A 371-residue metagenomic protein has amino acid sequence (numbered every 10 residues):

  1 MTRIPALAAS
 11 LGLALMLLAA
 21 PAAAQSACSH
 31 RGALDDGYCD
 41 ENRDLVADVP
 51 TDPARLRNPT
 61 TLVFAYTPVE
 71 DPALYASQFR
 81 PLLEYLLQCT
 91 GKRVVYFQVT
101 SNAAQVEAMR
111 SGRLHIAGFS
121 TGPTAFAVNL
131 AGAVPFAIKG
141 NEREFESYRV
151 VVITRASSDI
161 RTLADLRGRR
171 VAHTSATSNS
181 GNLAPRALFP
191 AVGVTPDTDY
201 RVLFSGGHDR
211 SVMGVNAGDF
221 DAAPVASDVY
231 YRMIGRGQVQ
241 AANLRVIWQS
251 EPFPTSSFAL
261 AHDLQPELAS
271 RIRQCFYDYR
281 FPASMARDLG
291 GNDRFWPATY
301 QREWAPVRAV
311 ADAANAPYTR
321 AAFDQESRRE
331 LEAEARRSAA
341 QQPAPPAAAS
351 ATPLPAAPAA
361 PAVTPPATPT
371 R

Functional and structural regions predicted by a protein language model:
A8-A19: Bacterial N-terminal signal peptides
L18-A104, A286-R371: N-terminal hydrophobic or amphipathic helices and topogenic motifs
F64-L87, G122, E142-M213, F220 (+2 more regions): Bilobed "Venus flytrap"/periplasmic-binding protein-like clamshell domains and structurally analogous long
T67-P68, E142-V151, Q238-F276, R280 (+1 more regions): Periplasmic-binding protein-like
R93-T100, T198-G207, R245-W248: Short beta-strand-to-loop elements that line the ligand-binding cleft of bilobed periplasmic-binding protein-like
A103-A117, L130, A164, H208-D228: Short helices/loops that flank or line small-molecule/ion binding pockets
I116-A117, T124-R149: Short beta-strand-centered segments that line the small-molecule binding cleft or hinge of alpha/beta clamshell
A127-K139, M233-I247: Ligand-binding "clamshell"
